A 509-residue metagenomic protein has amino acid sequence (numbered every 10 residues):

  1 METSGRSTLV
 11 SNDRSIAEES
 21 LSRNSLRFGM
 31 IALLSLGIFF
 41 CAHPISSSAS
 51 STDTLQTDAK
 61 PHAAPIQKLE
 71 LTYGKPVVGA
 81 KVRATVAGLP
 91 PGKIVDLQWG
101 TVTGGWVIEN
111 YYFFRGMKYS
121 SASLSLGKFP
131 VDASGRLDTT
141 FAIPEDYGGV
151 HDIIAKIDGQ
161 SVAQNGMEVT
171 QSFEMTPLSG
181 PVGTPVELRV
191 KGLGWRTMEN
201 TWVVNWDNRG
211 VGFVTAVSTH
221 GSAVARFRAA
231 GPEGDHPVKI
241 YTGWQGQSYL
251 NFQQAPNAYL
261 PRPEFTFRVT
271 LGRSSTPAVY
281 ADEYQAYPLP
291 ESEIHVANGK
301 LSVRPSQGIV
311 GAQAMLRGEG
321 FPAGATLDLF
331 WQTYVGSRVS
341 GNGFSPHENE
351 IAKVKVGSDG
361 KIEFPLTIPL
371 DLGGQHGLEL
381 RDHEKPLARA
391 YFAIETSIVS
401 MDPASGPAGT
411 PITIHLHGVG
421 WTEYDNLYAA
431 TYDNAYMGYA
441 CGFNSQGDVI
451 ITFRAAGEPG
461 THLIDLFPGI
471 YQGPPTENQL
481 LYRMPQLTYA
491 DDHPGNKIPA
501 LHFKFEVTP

Functional and structural regions predicted by a protein language model:
M1-N24: N-terminal secretory signal peptides that target proteins for export/translocation
G5, D13, F28, S51-T54: Low-complexity intrinsically disordered segments
N24, F39-A42: Hydrophobic alpha-helical elements and their junctions with loops/disorder across both membrane and soluble proteins
G29-F40: Bacterial N-terminal signal peptides
P44-P509: Extracytoplasmic/secretory-pathway segments with low complexity and glycosylation-like composition
